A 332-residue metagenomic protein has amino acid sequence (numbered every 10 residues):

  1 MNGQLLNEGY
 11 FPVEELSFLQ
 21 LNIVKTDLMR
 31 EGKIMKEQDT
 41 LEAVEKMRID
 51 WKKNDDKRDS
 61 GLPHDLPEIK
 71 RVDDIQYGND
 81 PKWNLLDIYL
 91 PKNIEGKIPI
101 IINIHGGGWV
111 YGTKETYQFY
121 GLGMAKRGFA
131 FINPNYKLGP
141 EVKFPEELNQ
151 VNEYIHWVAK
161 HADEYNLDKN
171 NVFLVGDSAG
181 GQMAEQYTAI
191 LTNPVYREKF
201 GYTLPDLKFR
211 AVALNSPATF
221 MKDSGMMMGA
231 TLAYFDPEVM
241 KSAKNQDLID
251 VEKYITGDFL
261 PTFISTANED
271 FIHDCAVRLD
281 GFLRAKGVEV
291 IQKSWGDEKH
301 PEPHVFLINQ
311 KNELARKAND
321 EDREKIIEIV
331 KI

Functional and structural regions predicted by a protein language model:
N2-L5, M183: Short intrinsically disordered, low-complexity coil segments enriched in acidic
L5-L6, E14-L19: N-terminal amphipathic/hydrophobic targeting modules at extreme N-termini, encompassing cleavable Sec/SRP-type signal
F11-P12, N22: N-terminal cationic amphipathic segment used for targeting or macromolecule association
V24, L28-I332: Alpha/beta-hydrolase superfamily serine-hydrolase fold, recognizing
